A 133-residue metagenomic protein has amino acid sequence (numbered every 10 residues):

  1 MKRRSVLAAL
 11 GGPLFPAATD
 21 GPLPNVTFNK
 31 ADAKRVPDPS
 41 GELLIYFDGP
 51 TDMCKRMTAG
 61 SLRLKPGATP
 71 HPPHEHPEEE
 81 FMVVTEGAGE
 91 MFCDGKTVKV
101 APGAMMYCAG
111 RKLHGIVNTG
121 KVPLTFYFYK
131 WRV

Functional and structural regions predicted by a protein language model:
R3-R56, K65: A short, N-terminal "cap"/entry segment at the start of jelly-roll beta-barrel domains of the cupin/DSBH fold
I45, G60-H76: Conserved short histidine dyad/triad with adjacent acidic residue
C54, G110-V133: Ligand-binding loop in jelly-roll beta-barrel domains
T58, P77-E78, G110: Exposed loop/turn and edge beta-strand positions of beta-sandwich/beta-sheet ligand-binding modules
R63-L64, E75-M91: Short, conserved beta-strand element in jelly-roll/cupin
K65-A68, G103, R111: Tight coil/turn sites that cap or link beta-strands
E86, D94, Y129-W131: Cofactor-binding loop segments of dinucleotide-utilizing enzymes, especially the Rossmann-like FAD- and NAD(P)+-binding
K96-A109: Short acidic-glycine-tyrosine-enriched beta hairpin
